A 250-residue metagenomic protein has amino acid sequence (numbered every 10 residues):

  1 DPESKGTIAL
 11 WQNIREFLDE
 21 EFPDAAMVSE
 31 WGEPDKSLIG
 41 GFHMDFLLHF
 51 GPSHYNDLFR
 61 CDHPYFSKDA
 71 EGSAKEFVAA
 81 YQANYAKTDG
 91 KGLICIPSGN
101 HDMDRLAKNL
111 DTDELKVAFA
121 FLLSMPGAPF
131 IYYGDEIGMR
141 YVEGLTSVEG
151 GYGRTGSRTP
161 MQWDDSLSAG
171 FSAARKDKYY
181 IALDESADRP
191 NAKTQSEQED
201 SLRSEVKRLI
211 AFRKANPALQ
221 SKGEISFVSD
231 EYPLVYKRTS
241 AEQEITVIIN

Functional and structural regions predicted by a protein language model:
D1-A9, V28-W31, H43-D45, L93-I96 (+1 more regions): Aromatic- and carboxylate-enriched substrate-binding clefts and catalytic-loop regions of carbohydrate-active enzymes
D1-E3, I14-E16, E20, S37 (+1 more regions): Substrate-binding/active-site clefts of carbohydrate-active enzymes
K5-W11, M44-K68, R158-P160: Acidic, His- and aromatic-enriched active-site or binding-groove loops in soluble protein domains that engage sugars
R15-A25, G32-E33, G41, H49 (+4 more regions): Loop/helix patches that line or flank the sugar-binding groove of alpha-linked glycan CAZymes
F22-D24, D89-G92: Short helix-terminating capping/connector loops at secondary-structure junctions
S67-K91: Glycoside hydrolase catalytic-domain groove-lining segments
T246-N250: Asparagine-centered strand-capping/turn motif at beta-strand->loop junctions
